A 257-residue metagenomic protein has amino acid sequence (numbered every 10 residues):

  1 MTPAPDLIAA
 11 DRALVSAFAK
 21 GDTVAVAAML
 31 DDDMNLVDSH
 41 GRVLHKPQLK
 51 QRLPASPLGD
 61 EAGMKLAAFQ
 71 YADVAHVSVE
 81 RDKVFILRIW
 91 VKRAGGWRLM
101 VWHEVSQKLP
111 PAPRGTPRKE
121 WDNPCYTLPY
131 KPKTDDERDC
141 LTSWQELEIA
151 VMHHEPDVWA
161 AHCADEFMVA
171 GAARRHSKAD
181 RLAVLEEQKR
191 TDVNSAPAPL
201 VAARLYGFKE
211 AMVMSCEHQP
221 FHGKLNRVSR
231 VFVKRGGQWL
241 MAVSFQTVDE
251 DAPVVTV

Functional and structural regions predicted by a protein language model:
M1-D32, M100, S106-A161, D165 (+1 more regions): Short, low-complexity N-terminal intrinsically disordered segments enriched in polar/charged residues
P3-D6, N35, H40-R42, P47-L87 (+1 more regions): Surface-exposed, charged secondary-structure patches
L14, A25-V26, M34, L49 (+8 more regions): Hydrophobic pocket/interface hotspot
L30, H40, R81, H103 (+3 more regions): A mature extracytoplasmic/lumenal domain signature
D31, G63, L99, A164 (+3 more regions): Hydrophobic residues on conserved beta-strands that form the core of alpha/beta folds
G41-R42, G95, A173-R174, G223 (+1 more regions): Detector for glycine-centered tight turns/loop "hinges" at secondary-structure junctions
F85-C125, R227-T256: Short beta-strand edge/turn micro-motifs at domain boundaries
D165-E166, L185: Acidic, glycine/proline-rich low-complexity segments that act as flexible tails and inter-domain linkers
